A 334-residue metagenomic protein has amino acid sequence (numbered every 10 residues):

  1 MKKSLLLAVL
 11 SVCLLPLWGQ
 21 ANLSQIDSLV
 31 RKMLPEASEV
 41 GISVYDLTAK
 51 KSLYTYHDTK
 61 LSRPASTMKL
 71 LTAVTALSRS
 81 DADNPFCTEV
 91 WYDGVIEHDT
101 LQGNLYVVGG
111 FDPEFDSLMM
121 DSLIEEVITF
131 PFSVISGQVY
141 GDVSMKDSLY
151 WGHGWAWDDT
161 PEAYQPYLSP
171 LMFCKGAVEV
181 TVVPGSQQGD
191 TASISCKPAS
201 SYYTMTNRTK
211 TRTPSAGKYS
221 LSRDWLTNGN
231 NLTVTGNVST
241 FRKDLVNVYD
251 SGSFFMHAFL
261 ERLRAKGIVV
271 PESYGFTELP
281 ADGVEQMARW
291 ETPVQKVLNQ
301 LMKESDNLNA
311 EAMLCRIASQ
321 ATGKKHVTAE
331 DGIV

Functional and structural regions predicted by a protein language model:
M1-Q25: Bacterial Sec-dependent N-terminal signal peptides
Q20-K60, F86, E126-F130: Beta-lactamase-like hydrolase cores
G41-Y45, T55, N104-V108, Q138-D142 (+2 more regions): Soluble periplasmic/extracytoplasmic beta-strand elements of cell-envelope proteins
T48-A49, K60-R63, I96, F111-F115 (+6 more regions): Solvent-exposed loop/turn segments at secondary-structure junctions within structured extracellular/periplasmic domains
K50, P64-A82, V139, L171 (+2 more regions): Active-site SXXK
S78-D93, Q102, E272-S273: Short, well-structured active-site flanking segments
V108-K218: Polar, glycine-rich mid-to-C-terminal structural blocks that act as macromolecule-binding/assembly scaffolds
T213-V334: A small/polar active-site loop signature that marks catalytic segments
